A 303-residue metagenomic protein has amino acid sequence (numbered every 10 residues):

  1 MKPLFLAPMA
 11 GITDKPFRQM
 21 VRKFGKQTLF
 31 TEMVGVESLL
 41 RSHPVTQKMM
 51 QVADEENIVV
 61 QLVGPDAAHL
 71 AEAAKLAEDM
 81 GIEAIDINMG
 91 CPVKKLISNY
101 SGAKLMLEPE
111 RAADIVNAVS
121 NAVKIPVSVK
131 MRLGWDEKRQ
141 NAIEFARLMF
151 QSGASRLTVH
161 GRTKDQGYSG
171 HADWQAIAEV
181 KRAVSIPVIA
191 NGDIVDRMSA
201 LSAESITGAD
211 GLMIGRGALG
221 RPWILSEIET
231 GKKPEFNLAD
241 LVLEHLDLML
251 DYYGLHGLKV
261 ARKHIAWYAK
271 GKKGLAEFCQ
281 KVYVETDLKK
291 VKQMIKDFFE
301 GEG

Functional and structural regions predicted by a protein language model:
M1-P3, E37-I58, C91, L96-N99 (+2 more regions): N-terminal small/glycine-rich loop or linker at the start of catalytic domains across soluble metabolic enzymes
L4-F5, A10-P16, D114-N117, A122-K124 (+5 more regions): Alpha/beta catalytic cores of nucleotide-metabolism and tRNA/nucleoside-modifying enzymes
L4-P8, L29-T31, I58-L62, I85 (+4 more regions): Hydrophobic faces of well-ordered beta-strands that scaffold small-molecule active sites in alpha/beta enzyme cores
M9-E83: Glycine-rich, positively charged N-terminal anion/phosphate-binding segment
M9-G11, V34-V36, V63-P65, G90-P92 (+4 more regions): Active-site beta-loop-alpha junctions enriched in small/polar residues
K23, A71-I85, M89-S101, E110-I186: Alpha/beta enzyme core
K48, Y100-M106, Q166, E229: Short glycine-enriched, charge-decorated loop/helix-capping segments at active-site entrances that position
